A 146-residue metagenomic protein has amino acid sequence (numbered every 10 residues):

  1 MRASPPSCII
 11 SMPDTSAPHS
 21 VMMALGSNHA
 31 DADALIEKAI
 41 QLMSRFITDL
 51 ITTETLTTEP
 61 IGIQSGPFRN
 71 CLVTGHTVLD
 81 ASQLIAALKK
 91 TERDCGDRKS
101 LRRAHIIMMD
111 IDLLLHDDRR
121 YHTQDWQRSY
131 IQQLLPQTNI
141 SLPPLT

Functional and structural regions predicted by a protein language model:
R2-F46, T53-E59: N-terminal beta1-alpha1 ligand-phosphate binding loop
S7-C8, A30, P60-R69, T77-T146: Flexible, gly/pro- and Lys/Arg-enriched active-site loops
R45-D49, D94-D97: A structural signal for alpha-helix termini and helix-coil/disorder junctions
V73: Short basic (Lys/Arg) and small-residue
